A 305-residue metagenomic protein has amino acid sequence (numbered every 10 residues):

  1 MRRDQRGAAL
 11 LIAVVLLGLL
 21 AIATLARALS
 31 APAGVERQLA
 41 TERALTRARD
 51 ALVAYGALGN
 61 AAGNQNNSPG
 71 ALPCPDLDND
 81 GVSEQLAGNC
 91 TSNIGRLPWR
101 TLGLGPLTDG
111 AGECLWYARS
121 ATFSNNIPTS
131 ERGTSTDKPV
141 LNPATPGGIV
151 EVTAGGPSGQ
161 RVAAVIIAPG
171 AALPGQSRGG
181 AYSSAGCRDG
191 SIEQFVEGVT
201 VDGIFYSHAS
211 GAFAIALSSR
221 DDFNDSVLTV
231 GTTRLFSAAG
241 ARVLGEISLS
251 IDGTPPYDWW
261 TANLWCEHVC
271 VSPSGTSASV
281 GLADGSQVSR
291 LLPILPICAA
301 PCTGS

Functional and structural regions predicted by a protein language model:
M1-D4, L45-R47: Intrinsically disordered, low-complexity sequence elements enriched in Ser/Thr/Gly/Pro
R2-L29: N-terminal single-pass transmembrane signal-anchor helix
I22-S305: N-terminal pilin/flagellin-like segments and related low-complexity appendage regions
